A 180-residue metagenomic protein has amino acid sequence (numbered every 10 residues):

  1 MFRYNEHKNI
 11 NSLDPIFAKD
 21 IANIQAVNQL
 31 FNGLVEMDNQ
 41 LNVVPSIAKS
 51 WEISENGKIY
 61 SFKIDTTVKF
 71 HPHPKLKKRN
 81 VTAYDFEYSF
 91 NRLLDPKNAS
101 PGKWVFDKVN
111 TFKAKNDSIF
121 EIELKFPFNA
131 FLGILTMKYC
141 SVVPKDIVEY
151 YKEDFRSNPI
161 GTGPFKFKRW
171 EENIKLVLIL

Functional and structural regions predicted by a protein language model:
M1-N11, I59-F62, F86-S89, F120-I122 (+2 more regions): Short, well-ordered beta-strand elements
N5-E55, K63, N91, N98 (+1 more regions): N-terminal lobe/hinge region of extracytoplasmic solute-binding protein
I10-F17, N42-V44, F70-H71, A130-G133 (+1 more regions): Short, solvent-exposed loop/turn elements at domain surfaces
A26-Q29, N42, S46, V81 (+3 more regions): Extracytoplasmic/secreted proteins, especially bacterial periplasmic and envelope-associated proteins
V35, E52, K113, K166-K168 (+1 more regions): Conserved positions in beta-strands of structured domains
S50-N98: Aromatic- and charge-enriched surface segment that lines or borders ligand/interaction sites
S100-D146, K166-E171: Surface-exposed binding/hinge segments that line and control ligand-binding clefts or catalytic entry sites
